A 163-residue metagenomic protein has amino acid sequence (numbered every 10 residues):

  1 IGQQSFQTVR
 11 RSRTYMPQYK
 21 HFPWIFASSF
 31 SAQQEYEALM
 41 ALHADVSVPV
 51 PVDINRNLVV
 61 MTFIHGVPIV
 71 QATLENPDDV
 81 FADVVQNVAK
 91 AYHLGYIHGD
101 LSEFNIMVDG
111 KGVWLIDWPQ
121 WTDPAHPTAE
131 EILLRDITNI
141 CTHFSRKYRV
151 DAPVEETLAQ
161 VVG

Functional and structural regions predicted by a protein language model:
I1-V67, H93: Conserved ATP-binding subdomain of kinase catalytic cores across diverse folds
S29-Y36, F81, L134-I137: Amphipathic alpha-helical transducer elements in NTP-driven molecular machines
G66-P68, W121-T122: Short, surface-exposed beta-strand-loop junctions and turns on beta-sheet-rich folds
V67-P77: AlphaC helix of the protein kinase catalytic domain
N76-N87: Conserved alphaE helix
V84, Y92-H98, D109-G163: C-lobe/activation-segment region of protein kinase-like
D100, F104-I106: Catalytic-loop signature of eukaryotic-like protein kinases
